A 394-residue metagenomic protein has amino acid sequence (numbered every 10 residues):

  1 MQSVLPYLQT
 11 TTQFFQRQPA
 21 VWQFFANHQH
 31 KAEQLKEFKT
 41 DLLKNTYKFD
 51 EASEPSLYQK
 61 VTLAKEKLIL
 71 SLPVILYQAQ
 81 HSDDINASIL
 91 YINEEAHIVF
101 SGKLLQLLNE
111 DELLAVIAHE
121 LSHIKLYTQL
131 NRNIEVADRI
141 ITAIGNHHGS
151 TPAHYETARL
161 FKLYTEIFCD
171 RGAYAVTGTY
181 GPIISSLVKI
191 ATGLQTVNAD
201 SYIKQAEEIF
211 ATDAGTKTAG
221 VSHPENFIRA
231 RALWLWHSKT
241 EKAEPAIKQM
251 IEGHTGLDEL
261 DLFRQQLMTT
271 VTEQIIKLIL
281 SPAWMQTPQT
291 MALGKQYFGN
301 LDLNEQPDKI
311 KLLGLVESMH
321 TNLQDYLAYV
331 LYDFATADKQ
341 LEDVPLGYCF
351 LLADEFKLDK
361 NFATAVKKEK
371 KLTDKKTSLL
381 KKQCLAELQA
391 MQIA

Functional and structural regions predicted by a protein language model:
M1-I89, Y155, D261-A394: Hydrophobic or amphipathic, alpha-helical segments that drive membrane association/targeting
F49-A52, F100-A115: Short pre-active-site segment immediately N-terminal to the catalytic Zn-binding motif
V61, F100, H119, C169 (+1 more regions): Divalent metal-coordination and catalytic microenvironments
V61-E66, L114, K162-I184: An active-site-proximal "capping" alpha-helix that borders the catalytic cofactor pocket
L72, E94-A96: Envelope-exposed proteins and targeting segments
H81-A87, N146, A153-H154, A158-L160 (+1 more regions): Active-site-proximal gating segments in proteases and membrane effectors
D111, E120-D138: Catalytic Zn2+-binding segment of zinc metalloproteases
R132-P152, A158-R159: A structural motif
